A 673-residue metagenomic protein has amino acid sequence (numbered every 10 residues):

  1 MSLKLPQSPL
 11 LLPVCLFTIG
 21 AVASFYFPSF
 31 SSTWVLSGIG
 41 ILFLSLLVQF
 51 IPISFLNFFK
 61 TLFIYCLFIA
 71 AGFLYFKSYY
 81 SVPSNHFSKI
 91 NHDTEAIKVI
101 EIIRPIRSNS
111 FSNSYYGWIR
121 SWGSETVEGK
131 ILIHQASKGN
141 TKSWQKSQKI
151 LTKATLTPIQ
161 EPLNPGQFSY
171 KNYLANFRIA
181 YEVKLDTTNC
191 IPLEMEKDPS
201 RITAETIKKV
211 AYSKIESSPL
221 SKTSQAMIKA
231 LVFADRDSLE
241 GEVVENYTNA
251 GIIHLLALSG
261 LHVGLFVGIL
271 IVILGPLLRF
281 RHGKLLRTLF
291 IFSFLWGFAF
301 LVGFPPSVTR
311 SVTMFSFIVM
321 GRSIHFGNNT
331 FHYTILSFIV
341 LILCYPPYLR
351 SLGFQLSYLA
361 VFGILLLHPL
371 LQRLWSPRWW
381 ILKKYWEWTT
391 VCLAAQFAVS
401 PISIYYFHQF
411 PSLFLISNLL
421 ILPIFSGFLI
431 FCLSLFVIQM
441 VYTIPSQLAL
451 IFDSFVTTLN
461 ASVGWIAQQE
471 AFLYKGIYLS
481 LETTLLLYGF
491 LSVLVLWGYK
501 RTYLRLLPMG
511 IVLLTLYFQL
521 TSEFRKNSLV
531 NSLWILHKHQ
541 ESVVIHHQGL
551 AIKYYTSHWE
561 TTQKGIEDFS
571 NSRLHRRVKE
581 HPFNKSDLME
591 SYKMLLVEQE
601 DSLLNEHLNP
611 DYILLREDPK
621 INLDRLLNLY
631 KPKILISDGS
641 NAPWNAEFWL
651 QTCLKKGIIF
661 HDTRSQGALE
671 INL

Functional and structural regions predicted by a protein language model:
M1-F87, L185, R310, L496 (+1 more regions): N-terminal leader/targeting segments
M1-Y26, G321-R322, F425, I430-S462: Hydrophobic alpha-helical segments
S2-L3, L56-H254, R577-P582, R625 (+4 more regions): Membrane-interface helix/helix-cap signal primarily in integral membrane proteins
L3, L12, G20, I51 (+6 more regions): Hydrophobic alpha-helical transmembrane segments in multi-pass membrane proteins
G20, I100, A154, L231 (+8 more regions): Divalent metal-coordination and catalytic microenvironments
S32-F43, S357, N418-I424, L481-T484: Alpha-helical transmembrane segments of polytopic membrane proteins
E101, T141, K153, W380 (+1 more regions): Non-globular, low-confidence helical/coil segments that flank catalytic cores
S213-E216, A230, E245, I318-R322 (+4 more regions): Short amphipathic alpha-helical coupling elements at transmembrane boundaries
